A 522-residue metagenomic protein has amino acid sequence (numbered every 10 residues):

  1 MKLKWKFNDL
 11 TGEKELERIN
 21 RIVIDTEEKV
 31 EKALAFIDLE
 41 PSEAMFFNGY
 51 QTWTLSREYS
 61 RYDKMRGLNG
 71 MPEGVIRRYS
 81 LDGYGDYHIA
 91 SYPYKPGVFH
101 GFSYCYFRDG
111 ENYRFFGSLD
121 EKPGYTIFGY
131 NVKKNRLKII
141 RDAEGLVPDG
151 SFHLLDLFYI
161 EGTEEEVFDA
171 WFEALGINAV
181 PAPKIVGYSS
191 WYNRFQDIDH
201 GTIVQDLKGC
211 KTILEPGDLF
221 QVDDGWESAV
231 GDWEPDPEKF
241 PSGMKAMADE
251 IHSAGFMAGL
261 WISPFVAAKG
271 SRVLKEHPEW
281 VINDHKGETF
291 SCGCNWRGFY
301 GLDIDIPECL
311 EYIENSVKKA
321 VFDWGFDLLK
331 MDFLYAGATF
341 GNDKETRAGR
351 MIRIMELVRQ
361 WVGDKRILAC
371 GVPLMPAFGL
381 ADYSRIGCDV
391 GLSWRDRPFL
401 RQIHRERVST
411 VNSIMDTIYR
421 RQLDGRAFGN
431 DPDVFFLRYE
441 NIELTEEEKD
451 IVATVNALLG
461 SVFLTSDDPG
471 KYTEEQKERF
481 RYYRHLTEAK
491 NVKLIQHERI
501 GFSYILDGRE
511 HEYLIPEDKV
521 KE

Functional and structural regions predicted by a protein language model:
M1-V167: N-terminal accessory beta-strand-rich subdomains and adjacent acidic, glycine-rich linkers that precede catalytic cores
L154, Q221-V222, G259-L260, K330 (+2 more regions): A structural signal for short, well-ordered beta-strand segments and their strand-loop junctions that often border
A170-I185, I367: Acidic/polar, glycine-enriched structural segments that form the non-catalytic walls/loops of the carbohydrate-binding
I185-Y188, Y192-K318, W324-G341: Aromatic-lined carbohydrate-binding/catalytic grooves of carbohydrate-active enzymes
I203, G209-L214, D236, M247-A258 (+5 more regions): Carbohydrate-binding surfaces of carbohydrate-active enzymes
M244, R347-M355: Amphipathic alpha-helical segments in well-structured domains
L274-P307, E311, E356-K471: Glycan-recognition surfaces
G341-R350, A381-D382: Short glycine/threonine-rich loop-to-helix capping motif typified by GTGT followed within a few residues by an Asp-Pro
